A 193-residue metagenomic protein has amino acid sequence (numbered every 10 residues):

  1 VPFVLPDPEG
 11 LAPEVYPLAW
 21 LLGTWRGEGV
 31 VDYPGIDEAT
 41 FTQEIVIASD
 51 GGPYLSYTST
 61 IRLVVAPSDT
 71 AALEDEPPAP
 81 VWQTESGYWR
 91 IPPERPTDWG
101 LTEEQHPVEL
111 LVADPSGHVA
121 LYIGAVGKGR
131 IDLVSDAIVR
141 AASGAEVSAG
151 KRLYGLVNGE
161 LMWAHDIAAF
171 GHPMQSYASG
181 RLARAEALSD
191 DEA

Functional and structural regions predicted by a protein language model:
V1-Y54, T58-V81, N158, F170-A193: Amphipathic/hydrophobic helical signal segments and adjacent flexible N-terminal regions that mediate secretion
R26-E28, W99, I123, A149 (+1 more regions): Feature targets compositionally biased, intrinsically disordered low-complexity regions with long contiguous runs
G35-A142: Central antiparallel beta-sheet cores of small beta-barrel/beta-sandwich binding domains
G87-R90, R152, G180-A183: Conserved hydrophobic/aromatic positions in well-ordered beta-strands
P115-A169, L188-E192: Acidic/His-leaning functional-site neighborhoods
